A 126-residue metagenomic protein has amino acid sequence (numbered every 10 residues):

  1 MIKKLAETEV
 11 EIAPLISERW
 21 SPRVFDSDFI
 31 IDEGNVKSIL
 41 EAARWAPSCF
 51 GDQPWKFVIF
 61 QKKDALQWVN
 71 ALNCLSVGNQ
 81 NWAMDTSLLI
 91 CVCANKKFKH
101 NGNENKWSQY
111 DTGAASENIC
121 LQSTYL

Functional and structural regions predicted by a protein language model:
M1-L88: N-terminal amphipathic, basic helical "cap/leader" segment at the start of enzyme domains
F25, A71-N73, N95-K106: Glycine/charged-rich beta-loop-alpha catalytic/anionic-binding loops adjacent to active sites
A43, I90, F98-L126: Small-aliphatic-rich amphipathic alpha-helix that forms the alpha element of a beta-alpha
K63, C93, G113: Anionic group-transfer/hydrolysis microenvironments
M84, C93-A94: Acetyl-CoA-dependent GNAT
